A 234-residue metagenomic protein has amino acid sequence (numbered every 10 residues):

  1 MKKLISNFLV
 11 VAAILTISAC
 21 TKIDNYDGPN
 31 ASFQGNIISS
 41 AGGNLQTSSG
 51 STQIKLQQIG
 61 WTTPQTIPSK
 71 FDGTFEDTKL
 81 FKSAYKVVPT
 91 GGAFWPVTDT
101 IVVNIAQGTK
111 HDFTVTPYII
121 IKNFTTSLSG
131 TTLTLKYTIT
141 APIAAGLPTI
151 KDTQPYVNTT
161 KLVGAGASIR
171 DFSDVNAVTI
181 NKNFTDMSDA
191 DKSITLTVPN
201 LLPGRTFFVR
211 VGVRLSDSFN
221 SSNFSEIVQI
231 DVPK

Functional and structural regions predicted by a protein language model:
M1-G42, P233-K234: Bacterial Sec-dependent N-terminal signal peptides
G35, S69-T78, F113: Glycine-centered loop-to-beta-strand initiation motif
A41-G60, L147-K151: Short, ordered, surface-exposed loop/turn motifs in non-cytosolic proteins
I59-D72: Short, acidic Ser/Thr/Gly-rich low-complexity loop/linker segments typical of extracellular and cell-surface proteins
E76-K86, G92-A93: Short Pro-Gly-centered beta-turn/loop motif in secreted/extracellular proteins
G92-Y118: Structured interaction patches on ligand/partner-binding surfaces of diverse proteins
D189-D191, L196-S221: Beta-strand-rich modules
D217-K234: Extracellular fibronectin type III
